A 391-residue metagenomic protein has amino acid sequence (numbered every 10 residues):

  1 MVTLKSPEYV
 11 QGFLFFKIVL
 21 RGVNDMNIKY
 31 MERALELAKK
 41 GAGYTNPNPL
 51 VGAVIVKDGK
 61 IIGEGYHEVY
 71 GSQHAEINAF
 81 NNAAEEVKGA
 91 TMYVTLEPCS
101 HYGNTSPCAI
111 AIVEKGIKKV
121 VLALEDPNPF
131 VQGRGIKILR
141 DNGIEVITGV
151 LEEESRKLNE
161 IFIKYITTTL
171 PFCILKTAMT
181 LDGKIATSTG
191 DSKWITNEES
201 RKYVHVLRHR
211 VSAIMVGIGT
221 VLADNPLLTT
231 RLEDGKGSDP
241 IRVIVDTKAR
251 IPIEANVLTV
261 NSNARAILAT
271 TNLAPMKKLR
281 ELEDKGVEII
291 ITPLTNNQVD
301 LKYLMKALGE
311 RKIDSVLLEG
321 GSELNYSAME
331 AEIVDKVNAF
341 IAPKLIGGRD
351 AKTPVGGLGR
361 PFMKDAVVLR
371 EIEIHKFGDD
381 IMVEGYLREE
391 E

Functional and structural regions predicted by a protein language model:
V2-F15: Positively charged N-terminal leader segments that act as targeting/secretion signals
Q11-L14, D25-E32, L37-A42, N46-N48 (+4 more regions): Enzymes that bind and transform nitrogen-containing heteroaromatic metabolites
G43-T45, V150-A178: Proteins enriched for Cys/Gly/acidic motifs involved in redox and nucleic-acid/cofactor modification
G52: Helix-turn-helix
I55-E154, I241, I267, N272-A274 (+1 more regions): Zn2+-dependent cytidine deaminase-like catalytic core
K57, T167-T168, L387-R388: Active-site beta-strand termini and strand-to-loop segments that position acidic
E85-K88, K115, T168, H209 (+2 more regions): Structured loop/turn residues at beta-strand edges in well-structured enzyme cores
